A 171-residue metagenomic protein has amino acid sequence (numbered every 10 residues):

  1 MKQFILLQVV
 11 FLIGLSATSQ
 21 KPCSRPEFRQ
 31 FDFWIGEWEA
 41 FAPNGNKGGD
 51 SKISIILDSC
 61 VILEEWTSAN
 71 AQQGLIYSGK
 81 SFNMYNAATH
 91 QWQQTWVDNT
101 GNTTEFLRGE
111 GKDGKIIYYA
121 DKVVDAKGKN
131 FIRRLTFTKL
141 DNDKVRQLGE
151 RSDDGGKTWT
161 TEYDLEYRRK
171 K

Functional and structural regions predicted by a protein language model:
M1-P22: Bacterial Sec-dependent N-terminal signal peptides
S19-K171: Hydrophobic small-molecule pocket/channel-lining residues, especially in calycin-type beta-barrels
